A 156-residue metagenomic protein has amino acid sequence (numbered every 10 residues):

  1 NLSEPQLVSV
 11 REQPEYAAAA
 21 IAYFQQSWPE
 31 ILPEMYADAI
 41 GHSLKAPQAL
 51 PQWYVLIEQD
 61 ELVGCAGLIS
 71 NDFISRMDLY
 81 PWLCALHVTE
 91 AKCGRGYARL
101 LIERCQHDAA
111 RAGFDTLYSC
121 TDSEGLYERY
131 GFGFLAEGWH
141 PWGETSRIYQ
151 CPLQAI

Functional and structural regions predicted by a protein language model:
N1-A18, A155-I156: Conserved N-terminal entry element of GNAT/NAT acetyltransferase domains
P29-I57, V63: Active-site rim helix/loop that mediates acceptor-substrate recognition in acyltransferases
P51, E144-Y149: Short hydrophobic/aromatic beta-strand or adjacent loop that forms the aromatic wall/cage of a ligand/substrate-binding
V55, E61-N71, W82, H87: Conserved beta-strand in the GNAT
M77-Y80, A85, R95: Helix-adjacent hinge/juxtasegments
K92, G96-R104: Conserved acetyl-CoA pyrophosphate-binding loop and the N-cap/start of the following alpha-helix in GNAT-like
R111, D115, T121-T145: Conserved active-site alpha-helix within GNAT-family acetyltransferase domains
